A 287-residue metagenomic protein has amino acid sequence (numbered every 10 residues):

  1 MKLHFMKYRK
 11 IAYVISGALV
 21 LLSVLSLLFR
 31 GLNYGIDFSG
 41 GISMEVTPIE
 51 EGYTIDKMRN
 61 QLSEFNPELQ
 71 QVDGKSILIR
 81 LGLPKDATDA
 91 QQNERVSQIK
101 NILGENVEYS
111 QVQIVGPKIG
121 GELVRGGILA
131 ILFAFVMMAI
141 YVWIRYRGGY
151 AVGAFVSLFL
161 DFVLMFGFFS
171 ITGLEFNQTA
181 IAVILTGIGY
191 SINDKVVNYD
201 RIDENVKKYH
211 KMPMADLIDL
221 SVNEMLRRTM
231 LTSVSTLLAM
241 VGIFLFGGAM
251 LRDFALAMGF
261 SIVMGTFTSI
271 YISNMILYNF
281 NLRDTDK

Functional and structural regions predicted by a protein language model:
M1-K287: A structural signal for conserved, well-ordered secondary-structure elements that form binding/interaction cores
